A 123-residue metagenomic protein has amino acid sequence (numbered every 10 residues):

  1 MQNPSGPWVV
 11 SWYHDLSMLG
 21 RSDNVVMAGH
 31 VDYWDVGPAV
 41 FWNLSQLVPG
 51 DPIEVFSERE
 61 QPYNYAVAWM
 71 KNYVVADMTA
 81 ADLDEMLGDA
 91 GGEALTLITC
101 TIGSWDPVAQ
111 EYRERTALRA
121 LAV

Functional and structural regions predicted by a protein language model:
M1-V123: Solvent-exposed, non-transmembrane regions of membrane-associated and secreted proteins
